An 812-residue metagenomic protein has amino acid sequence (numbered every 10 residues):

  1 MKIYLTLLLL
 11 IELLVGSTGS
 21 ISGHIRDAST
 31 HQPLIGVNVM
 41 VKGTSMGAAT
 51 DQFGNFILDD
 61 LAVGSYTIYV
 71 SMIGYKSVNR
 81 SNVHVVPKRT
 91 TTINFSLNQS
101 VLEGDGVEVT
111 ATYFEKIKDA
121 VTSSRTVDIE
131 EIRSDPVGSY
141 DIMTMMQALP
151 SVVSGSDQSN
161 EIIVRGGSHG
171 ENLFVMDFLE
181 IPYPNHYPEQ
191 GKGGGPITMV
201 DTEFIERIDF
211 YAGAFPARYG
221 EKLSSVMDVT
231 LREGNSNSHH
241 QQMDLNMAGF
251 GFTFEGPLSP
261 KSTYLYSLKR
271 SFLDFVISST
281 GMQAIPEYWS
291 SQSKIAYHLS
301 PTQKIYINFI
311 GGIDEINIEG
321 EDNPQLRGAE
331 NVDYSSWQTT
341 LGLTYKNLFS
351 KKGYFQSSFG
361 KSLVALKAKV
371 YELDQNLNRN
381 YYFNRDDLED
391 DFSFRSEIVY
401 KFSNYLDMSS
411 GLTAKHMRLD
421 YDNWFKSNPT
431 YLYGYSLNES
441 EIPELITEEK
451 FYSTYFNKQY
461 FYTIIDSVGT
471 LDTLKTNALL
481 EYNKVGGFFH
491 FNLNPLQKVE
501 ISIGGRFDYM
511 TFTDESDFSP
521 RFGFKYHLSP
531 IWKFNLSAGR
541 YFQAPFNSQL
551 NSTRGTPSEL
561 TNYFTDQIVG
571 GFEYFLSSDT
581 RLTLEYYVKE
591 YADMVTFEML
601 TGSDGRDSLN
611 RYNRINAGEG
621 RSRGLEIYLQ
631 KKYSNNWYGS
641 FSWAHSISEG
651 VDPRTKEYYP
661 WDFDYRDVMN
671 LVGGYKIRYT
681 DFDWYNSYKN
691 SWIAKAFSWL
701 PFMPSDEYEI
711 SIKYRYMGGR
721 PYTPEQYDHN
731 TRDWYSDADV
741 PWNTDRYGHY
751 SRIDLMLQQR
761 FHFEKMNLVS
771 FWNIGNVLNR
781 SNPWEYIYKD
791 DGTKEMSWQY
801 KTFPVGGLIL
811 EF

Functional and structural regions predicted by a protein language model:
V15-G106: Periplasm-facing N-terminal accessory domains of Gram-negative outer-membrane beta-barrel systems
K76, V83-T92, G106, T110-F215 (+2 more regions): Periplasmic N-terminal accessory/gating domains of Gram-negative outer-membrane beta-barrel systems
E180, E315-N317, D322, A365 (+6 more regions): Surface-exposed extracellular loop regions of Gram-negative outer-membrane beta-barrel proteins, predominantly
N246-R270, M282-I316, D333-K361, F402-L406: Transmembrane beta-barrel wall of Gram-negative outer-membrane proteins
D387, D391-R395, K475-E481, T561 (+3 more regions): Outer membrane beta-barrel strand-and-loop segments of large Gram-negative receptors, especially TonB-dependent
E389-D391, S403-D407, T413, T470-R581 (+3 more regions): Structural signature of Gram-negative outer-membrane beta-barrels, strongest in the C-terminal barrel of TonB-dependent
L496-K498, E590, N613-P704, E709-G718: Gram-negative outer-membrane beta-barrel transporters
G639, K689, I693-A694, P701-Y708 (+3 more regions): C-terminal beta-signal and adjacent terminal beta-strands/loops of Gram-negative outer-membrane beta-barrel proteins
